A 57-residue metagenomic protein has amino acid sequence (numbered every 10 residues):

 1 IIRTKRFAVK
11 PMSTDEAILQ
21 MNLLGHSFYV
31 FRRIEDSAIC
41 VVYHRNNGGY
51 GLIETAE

Functional and structural regions predicted by a protein language model:
I1-E57: N-terminal, polar/charged subdomain of small-to-medium soluble alpha/beta proteins
